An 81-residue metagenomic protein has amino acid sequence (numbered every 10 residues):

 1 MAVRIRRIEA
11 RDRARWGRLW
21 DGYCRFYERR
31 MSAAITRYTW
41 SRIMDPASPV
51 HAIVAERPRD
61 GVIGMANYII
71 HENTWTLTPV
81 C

Functional and structural regions predicted by a protein language model:
R4-R18: A short beta-loop-alpha structural element at the N-terminal edge of CoA-dependent acyl/N-acetyltransferase catalytic
R6-E9, E56, I69: Residue-level detector of conserved, well-ordered beta-strand and adjacent loop positions that form binding/recognition
G17-C24, T36-I43: Hydrophobic alpha-helical core bundles mediating ligand binding, dimerization, or RNAP-core interactions
R18-M31, T74: Helix-loop element at the rim of GNAT/NAT acetyltransferase active sites that forms part of the acceptor-substrate
M31-I35, V50, T78: Alpha-helix N-cap and coil->helix boundary residues
R42-V54: A short helix-loop-beta-strand connector motif used in the catalytic cores of GNAT acetyltransferases and, in some
V54, G61-I70: Conserved beta-strand in the GNAT
G61, H71-C81: A conserved beta-turn-beta hairpin within the catalytic core of GNAT-like acetyltransferases that forms part
